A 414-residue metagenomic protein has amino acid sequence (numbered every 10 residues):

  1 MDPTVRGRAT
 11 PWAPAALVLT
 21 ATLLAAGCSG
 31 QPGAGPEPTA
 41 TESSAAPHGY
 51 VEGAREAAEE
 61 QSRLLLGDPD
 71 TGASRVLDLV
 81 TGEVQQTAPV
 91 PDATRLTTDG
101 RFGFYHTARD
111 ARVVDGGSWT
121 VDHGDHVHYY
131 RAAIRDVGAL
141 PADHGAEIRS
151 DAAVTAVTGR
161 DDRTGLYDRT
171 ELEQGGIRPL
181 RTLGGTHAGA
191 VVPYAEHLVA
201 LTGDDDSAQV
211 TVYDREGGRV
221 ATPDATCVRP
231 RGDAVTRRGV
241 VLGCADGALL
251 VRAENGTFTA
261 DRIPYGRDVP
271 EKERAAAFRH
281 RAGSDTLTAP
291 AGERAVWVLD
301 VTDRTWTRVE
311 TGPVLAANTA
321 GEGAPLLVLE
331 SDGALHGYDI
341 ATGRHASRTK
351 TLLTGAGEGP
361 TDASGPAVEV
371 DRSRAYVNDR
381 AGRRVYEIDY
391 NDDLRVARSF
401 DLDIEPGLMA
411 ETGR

Functional and structural regions predicted by a protein language model:
L24-G27: C-terminal motif of bacterial Sec signal peptides marking the signal peptidase cleavage site
E42-L77: An edge-strand/N-cap motif at the start of beta-rich repeat modules
A45-A57, P89-F102, A108, R131-A153 (+6 more regions): Repeated scaffold domains used in trafficking and secretory/extracellular systems, primarily beta-propellers
E56-P69, R95-V114, G145-L166, G189-D205 (+6 more regions): Short beta-strand elements that form the blades of beta-propeller/WD-repeat-like and other beta-sheet-rich scaffold
D78-P89, D122-P141, E173-L183, G217-A225 (+4 more regions): A short beta-strand motif characteristic of beta-propeller blades
E196-A324: Acidic, serine/threonine- and glycine-rich low-complexity intrinsically disordered segments that serve as flexible
A295-R380: Intrinsically disordered, low-complexity segments enriched in Gly and acidic/Ser/Thr residues that form flexible
N378-R414: Blade-level signature of beta-propeller repeat domains, shared across WD40, Kelch, NHL, RCC1 and BNR/Asp-box propellers
